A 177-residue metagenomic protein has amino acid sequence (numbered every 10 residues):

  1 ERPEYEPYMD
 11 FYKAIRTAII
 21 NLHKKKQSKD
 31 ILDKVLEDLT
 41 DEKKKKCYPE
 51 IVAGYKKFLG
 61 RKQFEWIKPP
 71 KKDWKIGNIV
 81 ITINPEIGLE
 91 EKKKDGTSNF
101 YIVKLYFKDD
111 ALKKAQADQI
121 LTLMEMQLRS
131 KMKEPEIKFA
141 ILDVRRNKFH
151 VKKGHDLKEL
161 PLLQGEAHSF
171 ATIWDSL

Functional and structural regions predicted by a protein language model:
E1-K68: Metal-dependent nuclease catalytic cores that hydrolyze phosphodiester bonds in DNA/RNA, characterized by
K71-I76: Flexible, glycine/threonine-enriched loop-and-boundary segments that flank and lead into catalytic domains of large
I79-T82, G88-I102: Active-site beta-strand-loop-beta-strand hairpin of nuclease catalytic cores that positions key catalytic residues
P85, L105, V144: Residues immediately flanking
Y101-D110: ATP-binding glycine-rich loop module of kinase domains
D109-L177: Accessory, usually C-terminal, subdomains that scaffold auxiliary metal cofactors
